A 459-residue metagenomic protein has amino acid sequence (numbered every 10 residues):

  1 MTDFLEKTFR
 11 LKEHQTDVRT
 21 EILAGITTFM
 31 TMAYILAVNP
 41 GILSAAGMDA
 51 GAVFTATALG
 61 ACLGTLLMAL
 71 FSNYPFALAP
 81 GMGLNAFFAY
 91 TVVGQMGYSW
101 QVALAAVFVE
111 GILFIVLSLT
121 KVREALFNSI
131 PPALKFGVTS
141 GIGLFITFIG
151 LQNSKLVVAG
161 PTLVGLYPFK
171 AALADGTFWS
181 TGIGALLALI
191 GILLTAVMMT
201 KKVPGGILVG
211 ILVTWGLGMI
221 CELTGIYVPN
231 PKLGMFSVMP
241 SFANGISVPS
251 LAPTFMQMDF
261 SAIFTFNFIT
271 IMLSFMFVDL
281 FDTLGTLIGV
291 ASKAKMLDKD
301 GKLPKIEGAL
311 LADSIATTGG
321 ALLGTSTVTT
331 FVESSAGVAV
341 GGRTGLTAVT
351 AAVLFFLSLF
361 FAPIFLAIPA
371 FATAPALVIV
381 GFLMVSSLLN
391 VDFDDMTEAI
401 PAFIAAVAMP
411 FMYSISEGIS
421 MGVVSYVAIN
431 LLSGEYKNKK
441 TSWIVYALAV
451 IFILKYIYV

Functional and structural regions predicted by a protein language model:
M1-A52, F169, D175, I211-I306 (+1 more regions): Helix-loop-helix hairpins and the membrane-proximal interhelical loops of multi-pass alpha-helical transport proteins
T2-N39, G60, G81-Y90, G94-I142 (+1 more regions): Helix-loop-helix junctions within the multi-pass membrane cores of secondary transporters/permeases
Q15, R19, I190, I269-L273 (+3 more regions): Alpha-helical membrane-protein architecture signal
I26-A33, L63-L66, L70, T147 (+4 more regions): Hydrophobic/aromatic residues within the transmembrane alpha-helices of Major Facilitator Superfamily
G41-A52, T91-V102, F266-I269, P369 (+1 more regions): Helix-coil boundary and interhelical linker segments in multi-pass alpha-helical membrane proteins
G47-L66: Loop-to-helix transition at the N-terminal end of transmembrane alpha-helices
A61-M82, L113: Juxtamembrane transmembrane-helix boundary signature
M96-V213, V349-V459: Membrane-embedded alpha-helical modules
